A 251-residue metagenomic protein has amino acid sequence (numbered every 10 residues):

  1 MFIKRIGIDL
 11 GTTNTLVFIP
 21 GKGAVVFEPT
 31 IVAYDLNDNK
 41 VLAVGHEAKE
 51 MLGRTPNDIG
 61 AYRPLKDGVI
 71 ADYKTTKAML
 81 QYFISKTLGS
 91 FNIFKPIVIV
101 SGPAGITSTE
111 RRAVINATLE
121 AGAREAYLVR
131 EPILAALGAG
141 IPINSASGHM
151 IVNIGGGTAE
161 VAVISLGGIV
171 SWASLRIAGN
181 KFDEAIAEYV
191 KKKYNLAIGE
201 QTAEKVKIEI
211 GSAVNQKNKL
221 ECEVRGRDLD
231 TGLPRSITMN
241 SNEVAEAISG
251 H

Functional and structural regions predicted by a protein language model:
M1-I154, A162-H251: Nucleotide/phosphate-binding catalytic cleft detector across ATP-hydrolyzing and phosphate-transferring enzymes
A159: Acidic, divalent-metal-coordinating active-site segment for phosphoryl/phosphodiester hydrolysis, typified by short
